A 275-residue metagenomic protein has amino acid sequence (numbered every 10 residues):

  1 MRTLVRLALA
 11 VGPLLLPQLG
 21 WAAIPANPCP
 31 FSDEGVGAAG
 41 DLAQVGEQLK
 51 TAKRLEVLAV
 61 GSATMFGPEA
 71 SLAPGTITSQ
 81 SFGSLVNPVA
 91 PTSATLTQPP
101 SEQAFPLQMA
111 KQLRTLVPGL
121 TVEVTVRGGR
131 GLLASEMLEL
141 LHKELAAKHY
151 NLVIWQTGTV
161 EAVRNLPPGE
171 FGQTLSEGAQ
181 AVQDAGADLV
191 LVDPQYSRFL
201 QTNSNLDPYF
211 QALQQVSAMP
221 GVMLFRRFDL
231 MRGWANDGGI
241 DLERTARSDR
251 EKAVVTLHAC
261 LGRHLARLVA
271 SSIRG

Functional and structural regions predicted by a protein language model:
M1-V60, T64-Q98, P118-L120, A253-G275: N-terminal secretory targeting modules
L42, P106, A110, L138-H142 (+6 more regions): Extracytoplasmic/secreted envelope proteins and their assembly/folding machinery, especially bacterial periplasmic
K53-E56, L120-V122, K148-V153, D184-V190 (+1 more regions): Loop/turn elements at helix/coil->beta-strand transitions in domains of secreted/extracellular proteins
L58-V60, M65-P74, K111, T115-L120 (+2 more regions): Oxyanion-hole/transition-state-stabilizing segment in secreted/luminal serine hydrolases and related acyltransferases
T64-S71, P91-P100, G131, E161-P168 (+2 more regions): Second-shell loop/turn segments in exported
V126-G128, D193-P194, R226-D229: Residue-level recognition of beta-strand->loop/alpha-helix junctions
Q156-T159, A179-Q211: Active-site segments of SGNH/GDSL-like serine hydrolases that catalyze O-acetyl group transfer/hydrolysis on lipids
S197-G275: Catalytic His-Asp segment of secreted/periplasmic serine-dependent ester chemistry enzymes
